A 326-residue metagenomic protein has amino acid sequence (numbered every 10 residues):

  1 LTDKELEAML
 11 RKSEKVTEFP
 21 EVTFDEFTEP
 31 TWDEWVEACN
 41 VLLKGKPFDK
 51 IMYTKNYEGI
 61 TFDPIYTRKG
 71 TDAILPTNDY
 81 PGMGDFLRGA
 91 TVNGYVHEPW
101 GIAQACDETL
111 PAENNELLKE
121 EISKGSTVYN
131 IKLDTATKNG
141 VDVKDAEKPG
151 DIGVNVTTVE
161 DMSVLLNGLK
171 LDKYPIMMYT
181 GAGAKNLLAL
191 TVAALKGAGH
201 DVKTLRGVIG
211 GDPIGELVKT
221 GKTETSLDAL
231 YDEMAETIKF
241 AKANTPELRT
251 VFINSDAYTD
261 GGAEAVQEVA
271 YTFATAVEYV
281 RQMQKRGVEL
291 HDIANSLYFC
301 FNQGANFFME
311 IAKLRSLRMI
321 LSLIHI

Functional and structural regions predicted by a protein language model:
L1-D172, K196-H200: Acidic/polar, glycine-rich intrinsically disordered N-terminal extensions of enzymes
M52-K55, G89-C106, T127-D142, E147-I152 (+4 more regions): Core alpha/beta catalytic barrel or barrel-like domain that forms the active/cofactor pocket in diverse metabolic
G82-M83, A189-A194, Y231-F240, V269-R286: Conserved alpha/beta core surface patches that mediate binding of polyanionic ligands
T109-E116, A189, D228-Y231: Glycine-rich anion/phosphate-binding loops
N115, L188-A189, V266, I311-R315: Conserved strand-to-helix beginnings and helix N-cap segments that scaffold or border functional pockets
D145-E147, A193-A198, T225-D228, D232 (+1 more regions): A glycine- and small-aliphatic-rich helix-loop capping segment at beta-alpha/alpha-beta transitions that lines
A276, E310-I320: Extended, hydrophobic alpha-helical segments in both membrane/secreted and soluble proteins
I324-I326: Conserved small/polar residues in nucleotide/adenosyl-binding loops
